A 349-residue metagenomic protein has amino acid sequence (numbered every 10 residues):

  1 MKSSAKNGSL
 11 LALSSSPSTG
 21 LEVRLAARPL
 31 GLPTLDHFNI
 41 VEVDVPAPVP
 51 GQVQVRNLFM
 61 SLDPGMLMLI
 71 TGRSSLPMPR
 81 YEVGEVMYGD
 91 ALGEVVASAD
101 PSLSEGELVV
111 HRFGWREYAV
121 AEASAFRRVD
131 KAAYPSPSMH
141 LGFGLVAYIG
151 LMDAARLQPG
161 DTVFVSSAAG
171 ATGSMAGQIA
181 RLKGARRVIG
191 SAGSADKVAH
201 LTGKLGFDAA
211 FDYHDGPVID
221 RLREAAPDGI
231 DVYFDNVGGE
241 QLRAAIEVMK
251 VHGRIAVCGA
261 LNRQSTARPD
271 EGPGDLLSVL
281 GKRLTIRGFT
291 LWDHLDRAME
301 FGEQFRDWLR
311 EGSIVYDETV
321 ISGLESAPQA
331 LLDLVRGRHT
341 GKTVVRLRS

Functional and structural regions predicted by a protein language model:
K2-S4, L10-S18, W292-S349: C-terminal hydrophobic helical "lid"/dimerization subdomain of Rossmann-like NAD(P)H-dependent oxidoreductases
N7-S15, P29-L58: A short N-terminal beta-strand-loop micro-motif at the entrance of redox/enzyme domains
D44-L62, R73-F113: Glycine-rich beta-strand-centered segment in the early N-terminal region that forms part of a ligand/cofactor-binding
M87-E94, P101-S167: NAD(P)H dinucleotide-binding glycine-rich loop of Rossmann-like/cofactor-binding domains, especially the beta1-alpha1
S98-S102, G190-V198, H214, V218 (+2 more regions): Short glycine/proline-centered loop/turn elements that form peptide/ligand docking sites
P137-G216: Mid-domain Rossmann-like dinucleotide-binding core that forms the NAD(H)/NADP(H) cofactor-binding site
L201-T202, E240-I314, R348-S349: Glycine-rich phosphate-binding loop and adjacent beta-alpha segment of Rossmann(oid) nucleotide-cofactor-binding
V218-P227: Short amphipathic alpha-helix with an adjacent loop that forms part of the alpha/beta core around
